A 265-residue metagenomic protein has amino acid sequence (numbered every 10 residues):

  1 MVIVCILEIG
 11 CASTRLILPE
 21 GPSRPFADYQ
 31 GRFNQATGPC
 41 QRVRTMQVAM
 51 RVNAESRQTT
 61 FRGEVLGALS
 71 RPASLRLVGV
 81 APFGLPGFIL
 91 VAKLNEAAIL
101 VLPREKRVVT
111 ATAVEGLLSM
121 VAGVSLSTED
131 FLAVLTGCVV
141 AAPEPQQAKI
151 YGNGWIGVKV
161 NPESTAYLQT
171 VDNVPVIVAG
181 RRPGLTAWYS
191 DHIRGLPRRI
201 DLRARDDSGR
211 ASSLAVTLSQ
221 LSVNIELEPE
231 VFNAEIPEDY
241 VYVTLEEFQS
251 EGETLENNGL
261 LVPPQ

Functional and structural regions predicted by a protein language model:
M1-C11: Sec-dependent bacterial lipoprotein signal peptides
G10-R62, I236, E246-Q265: N-terminal leader/targeting segments and the immediate start of mature chains
R51-R57, P82-G84, N95, I99-L102 (+3 more regions): Hydrophobic lipid-interacting interfaces of membrane-associated proteins
V65-L69, L90-A92, W188-H192: Extended lipid/amphipathic-ligand handling interfaces
A73-E129: An acidic-aromatic
T112-I150, I236-Q265: C-terminal low-complexity, charged extensions that often adopt amphipathic alpha-helices
Q146-Q249: Gly/Pro-enriched, hydrophobic low-complexity segments that function as extracytoplasmic propeptides/linkers
